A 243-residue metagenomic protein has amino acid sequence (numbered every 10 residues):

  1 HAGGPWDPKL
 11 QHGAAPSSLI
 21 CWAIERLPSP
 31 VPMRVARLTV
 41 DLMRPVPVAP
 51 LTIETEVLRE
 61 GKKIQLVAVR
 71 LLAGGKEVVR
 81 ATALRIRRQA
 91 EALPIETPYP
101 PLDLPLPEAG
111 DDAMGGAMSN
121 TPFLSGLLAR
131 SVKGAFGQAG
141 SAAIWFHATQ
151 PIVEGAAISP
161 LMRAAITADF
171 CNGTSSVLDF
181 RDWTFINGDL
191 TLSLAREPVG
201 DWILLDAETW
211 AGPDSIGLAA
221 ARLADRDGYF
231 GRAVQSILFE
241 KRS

Functional and structural regions predicted by a protein language model:
H1-S243: Terminal targeting signals and extreme-terminal segments of soluble enzymes
